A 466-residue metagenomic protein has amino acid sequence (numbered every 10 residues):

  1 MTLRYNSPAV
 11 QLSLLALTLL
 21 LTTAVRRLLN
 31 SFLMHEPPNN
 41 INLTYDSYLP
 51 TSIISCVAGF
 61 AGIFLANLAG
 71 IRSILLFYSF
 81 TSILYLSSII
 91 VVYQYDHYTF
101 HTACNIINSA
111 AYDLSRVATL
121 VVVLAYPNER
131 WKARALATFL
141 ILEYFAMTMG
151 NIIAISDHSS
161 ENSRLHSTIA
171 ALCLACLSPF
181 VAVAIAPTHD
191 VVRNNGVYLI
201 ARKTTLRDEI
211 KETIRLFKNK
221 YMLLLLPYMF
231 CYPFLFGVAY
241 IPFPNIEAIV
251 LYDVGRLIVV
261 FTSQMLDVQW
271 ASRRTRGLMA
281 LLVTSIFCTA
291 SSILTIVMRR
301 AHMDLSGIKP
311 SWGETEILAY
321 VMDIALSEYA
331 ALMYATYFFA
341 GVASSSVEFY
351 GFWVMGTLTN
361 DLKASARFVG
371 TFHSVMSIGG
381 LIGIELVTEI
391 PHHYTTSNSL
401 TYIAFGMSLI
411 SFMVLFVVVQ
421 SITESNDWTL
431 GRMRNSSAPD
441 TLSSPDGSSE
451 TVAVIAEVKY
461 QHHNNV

Functional and structural regions predicted by a protein language model:
M1-L3, V191-T213, S425-V466: Non-transmembrane, juxtamembrane loop and terminal tail segments of multi-pass eukaryotic membrane proteins
M1-V25: Cytosolic juxtamembrane N-terminal segment immediately preceding the first transmembrane helix of multi-pass
P8, L12, V25-F32, V197-V369 (+1 more regions): Membrane-interfacial loop- and helix-cap regions that link adjacent transmembrane helices in polytopic membrane proteins
L15-T23, S52, L86, H101-D113 (+4 more regions): Helical-face signature of the major facilitator-like transporter fold
Y48-C56, N108, Y112-R116, P127-N162 (+5 more regions): Glycine-rich segments within core transmembrane alpha-helices of 12-TM secondary carriers
V57-D96: Conserved MFS/SLC helix-loop-helix module at the cytosolic interface between two early adjacent transmembrane helices
R72-S73, S156-C173, R273-M279, I384-S408: A membrane-interface helix-boundary motif in multi-pass transporters
L140, L165-I185, V283-S291, N398-V418: Symmetry-related core transmembrane helices of the 12-TM Major Facilitator Superfamily/SLC fold
